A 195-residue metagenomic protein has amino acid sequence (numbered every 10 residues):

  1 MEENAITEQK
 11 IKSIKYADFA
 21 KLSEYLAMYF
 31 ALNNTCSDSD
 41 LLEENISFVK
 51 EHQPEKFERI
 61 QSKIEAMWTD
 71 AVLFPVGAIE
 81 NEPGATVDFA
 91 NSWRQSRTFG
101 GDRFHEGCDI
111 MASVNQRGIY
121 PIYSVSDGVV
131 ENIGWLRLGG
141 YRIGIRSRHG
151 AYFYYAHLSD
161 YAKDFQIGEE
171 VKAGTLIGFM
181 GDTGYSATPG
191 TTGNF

Functional and structural regions predicted by a protein language model:
M1-N45: Cationic-aromatic interfacial patches
K10-K15, K21, K50, K56 (+4 more regions): Context-gated lysine
I11-A17, L41, H52, D102 (+3 more regions): Extracytoplasmic/periplasmic, Sec-exported soluble proteins
Y25, C36-Y141, A173, S186: Surface-exposed, glycine-biased beta-strand/turn segments
Y123-Q166, S186-F195: Zn2+-dependent peptidoglycan hydrolase active-site motif and core
M180-S186: Gly/Ser/Thr-rich beta-alpha loop segments that engage phosphate groups in nucleotides
